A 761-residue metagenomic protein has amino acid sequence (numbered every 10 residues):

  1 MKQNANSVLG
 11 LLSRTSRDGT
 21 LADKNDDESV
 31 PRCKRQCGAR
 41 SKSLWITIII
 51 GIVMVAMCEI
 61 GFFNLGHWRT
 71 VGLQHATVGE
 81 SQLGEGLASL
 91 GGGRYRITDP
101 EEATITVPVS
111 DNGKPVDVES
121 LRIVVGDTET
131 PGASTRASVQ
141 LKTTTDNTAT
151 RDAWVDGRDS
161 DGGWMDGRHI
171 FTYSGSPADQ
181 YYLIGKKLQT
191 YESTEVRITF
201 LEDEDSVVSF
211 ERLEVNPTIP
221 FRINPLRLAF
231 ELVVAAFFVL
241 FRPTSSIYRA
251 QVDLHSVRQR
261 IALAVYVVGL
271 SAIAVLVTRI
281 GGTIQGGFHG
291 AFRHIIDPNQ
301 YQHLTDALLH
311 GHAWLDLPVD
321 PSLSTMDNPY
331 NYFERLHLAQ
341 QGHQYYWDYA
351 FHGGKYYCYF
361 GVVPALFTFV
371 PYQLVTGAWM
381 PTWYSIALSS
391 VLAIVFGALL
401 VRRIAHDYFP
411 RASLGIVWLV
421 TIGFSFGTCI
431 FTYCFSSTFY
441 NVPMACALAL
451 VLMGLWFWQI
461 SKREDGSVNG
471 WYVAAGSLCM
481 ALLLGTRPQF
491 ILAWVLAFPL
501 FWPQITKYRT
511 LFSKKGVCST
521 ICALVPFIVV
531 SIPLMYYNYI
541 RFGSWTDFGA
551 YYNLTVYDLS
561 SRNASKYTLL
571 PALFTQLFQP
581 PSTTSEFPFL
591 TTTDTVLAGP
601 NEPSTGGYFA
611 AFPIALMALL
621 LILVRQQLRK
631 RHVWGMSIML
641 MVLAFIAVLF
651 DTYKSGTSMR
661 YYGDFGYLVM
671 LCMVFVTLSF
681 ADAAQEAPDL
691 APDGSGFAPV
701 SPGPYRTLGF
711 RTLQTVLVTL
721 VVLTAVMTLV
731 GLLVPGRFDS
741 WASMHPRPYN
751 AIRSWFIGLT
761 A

Functional and structural regions predicted by a protein language model:
K2-L65, L226-N299, V417, K514-C522 (+2 more regions): Start-transfer (signal-anchor) and selected internal transmembrane alpha helices of multi-pass inner/ER membrane
H310-F360, A405, S425, I430-T432 (+3 more regions): Interfacial juxtamembrane loops and adjacent helix segments that form the catalytic/substrate-binding surfaces
A378-P410, M453: Transmembrane-helix motifs of polytopic, lipid-linked glycan transferases
A445-E464, G476-M480, W494, L668-C672: Specific aromatic-rich, kink-prone transmembrane helix
L452, W471-R487, W494-V495, P526-V529 (+1 more regions): Membrane-interface alpha helices of multi-pass inner-membrane proteins
G466-N469, K507-I521, L620-M641: Membrane-interface helix-loop-helix junctions at transmembrane boundaries of multi-pass membrane enzymes, predominantly
A493-I528: Perimembrane helix-loop-helix junctions
T593-V633: Hydrophobic, aromatic-rich transmembrane alpha-helices and their immediate juxtamembrane boundary segments
